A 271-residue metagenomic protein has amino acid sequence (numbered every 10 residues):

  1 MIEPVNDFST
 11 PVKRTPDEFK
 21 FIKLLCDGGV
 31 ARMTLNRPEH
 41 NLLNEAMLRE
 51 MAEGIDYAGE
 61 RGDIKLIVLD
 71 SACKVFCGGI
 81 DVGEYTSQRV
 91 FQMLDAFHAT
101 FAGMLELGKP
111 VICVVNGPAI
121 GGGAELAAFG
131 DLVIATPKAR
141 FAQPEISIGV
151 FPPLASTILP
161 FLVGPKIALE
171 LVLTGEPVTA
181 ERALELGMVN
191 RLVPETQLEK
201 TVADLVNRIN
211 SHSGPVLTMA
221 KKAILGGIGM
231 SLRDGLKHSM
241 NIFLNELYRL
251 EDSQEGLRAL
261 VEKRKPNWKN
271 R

Functional and structural regions predicted by a protein language model:
M1-A72, A102: Conserved CoA-thioester-binding segment of acyl-CoA-metabolizing enzymes
I2-N36, P177-N210, T218-I228, E255-R271: Amphipathic alpha-helical segments at domain termini/boundaries
L48, F97, S156, P165-A168 (+3 more regions): A general structural signal for well-ordered alpha-helical segments in protein cores
L48-R49, D63, D70-G103, A119 (+1 more regions): Glycine- (often His-adjacent) and acidic-residue-rich active-site loop that binds/positions the CoA thioester
L105-P215, L250, R258, R264: Crotonase-fold acyl-CoA enzyme core
L171-V172, A223, G227, I242-Y248: Helix-loop "lid/cap" segments that line or gate small-molecule binding pockets
